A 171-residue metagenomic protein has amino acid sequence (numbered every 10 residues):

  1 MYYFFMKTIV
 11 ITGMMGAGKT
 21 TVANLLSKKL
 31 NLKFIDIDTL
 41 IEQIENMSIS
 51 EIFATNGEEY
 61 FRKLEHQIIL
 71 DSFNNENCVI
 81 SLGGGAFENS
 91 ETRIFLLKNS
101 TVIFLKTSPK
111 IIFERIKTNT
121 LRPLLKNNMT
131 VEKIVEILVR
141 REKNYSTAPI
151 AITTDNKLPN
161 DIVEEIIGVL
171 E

Functional and structural regions predicted by a protein language model:
Y2-M6, L25, K29, N75 (+1 more regions): NTP-dependent small-molecule kinase module
I11: Hydrophobic anchor at the beta1->P-loop junction of P-loop NTPases
M14: P-loop (Walker A) phosphate-binding loop of NTP-binding proteins
A17: ATP-binding Walker
T20: Walker A/P-loop
K28-T39: Post-Walker A helix-loop "phosphate-sensing" segment adjacent to the P-loop in P-loop NTPases
I37-L97, R122-P123, N144: ATP-dependent small-molecule kinase phosphotransfer cores that center on conserved nucleotide phosphate-binding segments
N99-E142: A glycine- and Lys/Arg-enriched "phosphate-lid" helix/loop adjacent to the NTP-binding pocket of small-molecule kinases
